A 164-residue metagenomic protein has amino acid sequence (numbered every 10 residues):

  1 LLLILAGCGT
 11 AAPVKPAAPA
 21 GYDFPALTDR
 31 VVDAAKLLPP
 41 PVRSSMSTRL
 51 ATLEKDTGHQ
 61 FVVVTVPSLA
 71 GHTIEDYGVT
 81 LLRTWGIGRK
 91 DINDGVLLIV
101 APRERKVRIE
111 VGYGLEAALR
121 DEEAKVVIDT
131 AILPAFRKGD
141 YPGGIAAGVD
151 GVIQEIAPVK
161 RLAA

Functional and structural regions predicted by a protein language model:
L1-A164: A structural boundary signal for the start of the first folded domain, especially the loop/turn and N-capping region
